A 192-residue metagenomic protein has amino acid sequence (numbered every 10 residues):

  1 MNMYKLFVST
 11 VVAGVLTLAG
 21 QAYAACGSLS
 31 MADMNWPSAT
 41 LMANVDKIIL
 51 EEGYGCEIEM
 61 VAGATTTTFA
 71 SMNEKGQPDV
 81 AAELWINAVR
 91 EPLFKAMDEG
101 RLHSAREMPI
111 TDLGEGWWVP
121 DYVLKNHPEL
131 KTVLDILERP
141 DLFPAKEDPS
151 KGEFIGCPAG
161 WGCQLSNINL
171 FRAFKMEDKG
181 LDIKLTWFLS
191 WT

Functional and structural regions predicted by a protein language model:
M1-S9: Bacterial N-terminal signal peptides that target proteins for export
L18-A24: Sec/Tat signal peptide C-region and signal peptidase I cleavage site
A25-S38, C56-V61, K151-I155: Short, well-ordered beta-strand elements
W36-P37, E57-E74, D182-W191: Short helix-initiation/N-cap motifs at beta->coil->alpha
P37-C56, N169-R172: Short, polar/charged alpha-helical segment
A43, V61-R101: Pocket-flanking alpha-helical
A70, P78-A82, I155-T192: Ligand-binding pocket segment of bilobal, Venus flytrap-like solute-binding proteins
L102-I155: A conserved helix-loop-strand patch within extracytoplasmic ligand-binding domains of the periplasmic binding
